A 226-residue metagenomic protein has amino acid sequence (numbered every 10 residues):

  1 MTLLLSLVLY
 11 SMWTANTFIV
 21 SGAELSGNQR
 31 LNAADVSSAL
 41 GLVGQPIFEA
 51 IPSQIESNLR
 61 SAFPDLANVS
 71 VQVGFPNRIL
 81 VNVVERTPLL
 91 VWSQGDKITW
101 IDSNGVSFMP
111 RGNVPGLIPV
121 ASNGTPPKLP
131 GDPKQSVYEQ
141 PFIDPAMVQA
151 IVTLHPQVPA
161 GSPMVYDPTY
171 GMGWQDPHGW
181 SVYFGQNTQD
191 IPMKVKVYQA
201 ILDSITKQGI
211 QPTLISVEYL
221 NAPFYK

Functional and structural regions predicted by a protein language model:
M1-T2: N-terminal Sec-pathway targeting helices
L5-M12, T17-L31, P46-N104, A146-V152 (+1 more regions): Periplasmic polypeptide-binding modules associated with outer-membrane biogenesis and secretion
E24-D65, G116-A146, Q189-P192, Q199-Q208: Periplasmic/extracytosolic POTRA-like scaffold domains at the N-termini of outer-membrane and outer-envelope
N28-R30, G74-P76, V84-P88, S103-V106 (+6 more regions): Solvent-exposed coil/turn segments that connect beta secondary-structure elements in extracytoplasmic/periplasmic
S61-A67, V152-G161, T206-I210: Short secondary-structure junctions
N82-Y166: Extracytoplasmic segments of membrane-associated envelope/inner-membrane machinery
H155-M193: Solvent-exposed helix-coil-helix hairpins and adjacent flexible coil/strand "hinge" segments
H178-K226: Extracytoplasmic/luminal low-complexity segments enriched in Pro/Gly and acidic/polar residues that act as flexible
